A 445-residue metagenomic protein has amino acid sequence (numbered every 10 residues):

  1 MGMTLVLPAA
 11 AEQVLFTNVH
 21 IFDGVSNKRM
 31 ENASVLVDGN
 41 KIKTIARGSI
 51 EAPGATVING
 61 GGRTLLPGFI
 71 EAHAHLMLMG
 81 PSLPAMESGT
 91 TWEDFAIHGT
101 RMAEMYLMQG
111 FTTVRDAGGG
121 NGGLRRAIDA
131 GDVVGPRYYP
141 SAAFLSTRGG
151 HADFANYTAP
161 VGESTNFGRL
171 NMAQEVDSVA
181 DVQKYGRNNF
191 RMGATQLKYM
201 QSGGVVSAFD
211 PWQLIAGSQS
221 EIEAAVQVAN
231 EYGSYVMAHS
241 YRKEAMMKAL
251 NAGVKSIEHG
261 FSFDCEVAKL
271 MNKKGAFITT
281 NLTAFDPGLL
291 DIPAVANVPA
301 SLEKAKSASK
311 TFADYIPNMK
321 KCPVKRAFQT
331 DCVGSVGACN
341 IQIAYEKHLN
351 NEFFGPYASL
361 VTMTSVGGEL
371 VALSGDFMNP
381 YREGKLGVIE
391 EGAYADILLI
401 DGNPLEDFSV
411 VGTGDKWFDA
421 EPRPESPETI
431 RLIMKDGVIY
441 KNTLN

Functional and structural regions predicted by a protein language model:
M1-L5: Bacterial N-terminal signal peptides
I21, V25-L66: Histidine-rich, glycine-flanked metal-binding segment
D23, S141, R148, M200-D314 (+4 more regions): Active-site core of metal-dependent hydrolases
R63-A130, R148-N156, S220, A252: Metal-associated gating/positioning segment near the N- to mid-region
G80-L83, R126, A152, A208-F209 (+5 more regions): Histidine/acidic-residue-rich catalytic or RNA/ligand-binding cores of hydrolases and nuclease-related proteins
G120, D129-K248: Histidine/acidic-residue-rich, glycine-tolerant segments that coordinate divalent metal ions
E231, F312-P404: His/Asp/Glu-enriched, well-ordered alpha-helical/loop segment that forms or immediately abuts the divalent-metal
F377-Y381, K385-N445: C-terminal cap of metal-dependent C-N hydrolases
